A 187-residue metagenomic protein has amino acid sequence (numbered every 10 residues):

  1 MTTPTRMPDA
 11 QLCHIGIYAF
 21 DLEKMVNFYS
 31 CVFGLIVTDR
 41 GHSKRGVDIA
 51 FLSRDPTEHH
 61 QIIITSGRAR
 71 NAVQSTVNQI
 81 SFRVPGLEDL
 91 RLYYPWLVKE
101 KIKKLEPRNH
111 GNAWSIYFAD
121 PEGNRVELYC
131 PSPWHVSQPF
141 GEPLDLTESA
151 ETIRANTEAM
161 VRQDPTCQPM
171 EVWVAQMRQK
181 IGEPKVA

Functional and structural regions predicted by a protein language model:
M1-T5: A detector for short, charged/polar N-terminal pre-domain segments
R6-D9, Q74: Short, flexible hinge/linker loops that cap or flank conserved catalytic cores
R6-M7, I17-H59, K185: Core segments of cupin and vicinal oxygen chelate
D9-A10, F20-E23, I80-R125, C130-V136 (+1 more regions): Vicinal oxygen chelate
H14, E58-I62, Q79, H110: Histidine-centered active-site/metal-ligand motif
G16-A19, D39, P56, R68 (+2 more regions): Short, flexible loop/turn elements at secondary-structure junctions
I36-S75, A119, R125-P133: Conserved short beta-strand elements that form part of the metal-binding/catalytic scaffold of enzyme active sites
P139: An amphipathic, aromatic/His-enriched active-site/gating alpha helix that lines ligand/cofactor pockets
